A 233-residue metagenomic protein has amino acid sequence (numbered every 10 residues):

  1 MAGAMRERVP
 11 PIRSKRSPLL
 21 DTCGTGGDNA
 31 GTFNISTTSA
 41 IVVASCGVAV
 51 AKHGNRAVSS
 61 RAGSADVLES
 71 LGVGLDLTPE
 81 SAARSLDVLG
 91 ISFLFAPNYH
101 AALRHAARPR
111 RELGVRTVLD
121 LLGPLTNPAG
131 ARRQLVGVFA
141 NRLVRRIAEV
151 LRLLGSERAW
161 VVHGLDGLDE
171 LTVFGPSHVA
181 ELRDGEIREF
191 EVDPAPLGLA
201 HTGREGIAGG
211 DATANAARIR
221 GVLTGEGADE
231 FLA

Functional and structural regions predicted by a protein language model:
M1-A57: Active-site cofactor/substrate anionic-group-binding motifs, chiefly glycine- and Lys/Arg-rich phosphate-binding loops
P10, T32-F33, G47, E69-D76 (+1 more regions): Glycine-rich anion-binding loops and their surrounding alpha/beta cores
S14-S17, E80, E186: Short, glycine- and charge-enriched coil/turn segments that flank and shape catalytic ligand pockets
S17-D21, V43-S45, S60-G63, L125-P128 (+1 more regions): A short alpha-helix capping/helix-coil boundary motif
G26-N29, R56, A65, L125 (+1 more regions): Gly/Ser/Thr-rich beta-alpha loop segments that engage phosphate groups in nucleotides
R56-V73: Active-site-proximal loop->helix
